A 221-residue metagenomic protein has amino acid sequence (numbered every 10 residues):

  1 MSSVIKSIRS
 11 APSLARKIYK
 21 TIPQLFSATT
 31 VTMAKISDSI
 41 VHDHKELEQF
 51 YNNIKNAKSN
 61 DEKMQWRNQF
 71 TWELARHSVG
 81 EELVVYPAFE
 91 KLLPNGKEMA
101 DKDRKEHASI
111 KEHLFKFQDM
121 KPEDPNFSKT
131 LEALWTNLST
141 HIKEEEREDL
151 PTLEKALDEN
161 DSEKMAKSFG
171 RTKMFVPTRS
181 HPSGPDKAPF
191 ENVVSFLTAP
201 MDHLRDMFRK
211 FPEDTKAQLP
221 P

Functional and structural regions predicted by a protein language model:
S2-P221: Small-residue-biased structural context
